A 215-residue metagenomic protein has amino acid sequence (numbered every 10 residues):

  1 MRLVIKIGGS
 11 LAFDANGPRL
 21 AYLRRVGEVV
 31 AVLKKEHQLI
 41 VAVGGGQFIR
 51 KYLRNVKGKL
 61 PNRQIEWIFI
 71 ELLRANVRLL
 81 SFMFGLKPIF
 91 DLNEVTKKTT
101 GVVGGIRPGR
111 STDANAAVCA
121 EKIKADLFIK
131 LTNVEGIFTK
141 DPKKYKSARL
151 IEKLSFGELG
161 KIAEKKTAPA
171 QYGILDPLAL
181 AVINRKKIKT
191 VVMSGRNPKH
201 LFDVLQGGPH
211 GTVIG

Functional and structural regions predicted by a protein language model:
M1-G215: C-terminal catalytic "cap/lid" subdomain
